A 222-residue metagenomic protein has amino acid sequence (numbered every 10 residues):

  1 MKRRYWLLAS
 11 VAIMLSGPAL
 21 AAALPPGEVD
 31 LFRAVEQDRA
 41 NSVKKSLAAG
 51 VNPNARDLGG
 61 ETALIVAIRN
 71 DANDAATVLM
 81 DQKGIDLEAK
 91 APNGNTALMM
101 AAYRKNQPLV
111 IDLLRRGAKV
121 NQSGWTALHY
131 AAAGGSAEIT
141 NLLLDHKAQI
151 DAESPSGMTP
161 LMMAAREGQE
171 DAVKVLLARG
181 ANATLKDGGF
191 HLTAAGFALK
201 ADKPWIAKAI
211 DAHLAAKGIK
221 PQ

Functional and structural regions predicted by a protein language model:
K2, L20-D30, H146, R179 (+1 more regions): Ankyrin-repeat-protein effector appendages
R3-A12: N-terminal export leaders
R4-Y5, L20-A49, L58-E61, T77 (+3 more regions): Intrinsically disordered, low-complexity regulatory segments in ankyrin-centric signaling systems
S16-P18: N-terminal signal peptide c-region/cleavage motif recognized by signal peptidases
L24-R33, R56-T62, K90-T96, N121-A127 (+2 more regions): Ankyrin-repeat boundary/"N-cap" motif
R33-D38, V66-A72, M100-N106, Y130-S136 (+2 more regions): Ankyrin repeat A-helix N-terminal signature
R39-L47, A72-D81, N106-L114, S136-D145 (+2 more regions): Ankyrin repeat structural motif
